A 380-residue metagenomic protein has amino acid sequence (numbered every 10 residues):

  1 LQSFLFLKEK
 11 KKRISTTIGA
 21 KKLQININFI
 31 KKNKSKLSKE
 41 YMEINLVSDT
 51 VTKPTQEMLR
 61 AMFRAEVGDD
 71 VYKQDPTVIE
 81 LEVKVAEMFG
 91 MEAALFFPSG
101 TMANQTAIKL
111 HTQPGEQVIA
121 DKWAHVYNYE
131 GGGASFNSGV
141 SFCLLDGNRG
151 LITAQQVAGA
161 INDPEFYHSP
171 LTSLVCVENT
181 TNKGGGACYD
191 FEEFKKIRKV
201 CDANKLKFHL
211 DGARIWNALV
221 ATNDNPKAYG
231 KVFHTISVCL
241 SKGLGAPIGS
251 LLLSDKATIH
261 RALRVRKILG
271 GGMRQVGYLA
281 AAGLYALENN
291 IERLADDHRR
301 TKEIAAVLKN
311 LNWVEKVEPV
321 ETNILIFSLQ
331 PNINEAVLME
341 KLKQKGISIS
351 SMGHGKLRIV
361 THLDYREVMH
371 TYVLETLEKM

Functional and structural regions predicted by a protein language model:
L1, L5-L7, F29: Short hydrophobic targeting helices and cationic amphipathic motifs that mediate membrane/organellar targeting
S3, K12-R13, E40, D202: Residue-level detector of alpha-helix boundary/anchor positions
S3, L23, S35-L37: Cationic, low-complexity basic patches in intrinsically disordered or flexible, solvent-exposed regions
K8-I14, K21-I25, K32-N33: Polybasic, lysine-rich low-complexity intrinsically disordered segments
I27-M42: Short, low-complexity, intrinsically disordered N-terminal peptides in bacterial proteins
Y41-Q330, A336-K345, S350-Y365, Y372-M380: Conserved PLP-enzyme active-site core in the AAT-like
